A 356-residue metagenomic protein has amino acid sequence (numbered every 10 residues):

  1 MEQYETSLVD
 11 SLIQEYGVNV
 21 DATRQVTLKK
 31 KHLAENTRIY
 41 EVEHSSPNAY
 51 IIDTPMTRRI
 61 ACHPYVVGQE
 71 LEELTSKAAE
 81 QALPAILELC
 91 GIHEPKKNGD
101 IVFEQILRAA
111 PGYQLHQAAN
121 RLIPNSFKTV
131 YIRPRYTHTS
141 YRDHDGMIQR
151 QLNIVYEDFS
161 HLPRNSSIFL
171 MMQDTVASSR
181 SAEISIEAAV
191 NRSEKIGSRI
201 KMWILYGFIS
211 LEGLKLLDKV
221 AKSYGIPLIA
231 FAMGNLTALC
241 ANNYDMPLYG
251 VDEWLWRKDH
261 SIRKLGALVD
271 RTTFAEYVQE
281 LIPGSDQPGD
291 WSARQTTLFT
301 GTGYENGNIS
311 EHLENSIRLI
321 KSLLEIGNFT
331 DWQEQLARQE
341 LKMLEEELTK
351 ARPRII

Functional and structural regions predicted by a protein language model:
M1-I356: PRPP-associated nucleotide enzymes
